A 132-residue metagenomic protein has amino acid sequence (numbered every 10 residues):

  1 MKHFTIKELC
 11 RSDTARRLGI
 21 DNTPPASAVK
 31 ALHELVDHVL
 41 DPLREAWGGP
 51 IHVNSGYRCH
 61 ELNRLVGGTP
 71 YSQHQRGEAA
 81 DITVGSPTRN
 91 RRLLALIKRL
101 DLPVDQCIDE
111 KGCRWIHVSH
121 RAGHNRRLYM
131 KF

Functional and structural regions predicted by a protein language model:
M1-R44, K131-F132: Extracytoplasmic cell-surface/polysaccharide-interacting catalytic and binding patches
S12, D21-T23, H60, L65 (+2 more regions): Surface-exposed loop/turn and secondary-structure junction residues enriched for glycine/proline
R16-D21, A46-P50, D81-G85: Generic detector of short, locally flexible boundary/turn motifs and exposed helical patches
P24-A26, H52-Y57, T88-R92: N-terminal start-of-chain detector that recognizes signal peptides and the immediate post-cleavage beginning
L32-V39, G49, L62, E78 (+2 more regions): Amphipathic alpha-helical interface surfaces
D37-G67: Extended, low-complexity, intrinsically disordered C-terminal regulatory tails of eukaryotic serine/threonine kinases
Y71, Q75-R76, A80, V84-F132: Catalytic cores and adjacent binding grooves of peptidoglycan-active enzymes
